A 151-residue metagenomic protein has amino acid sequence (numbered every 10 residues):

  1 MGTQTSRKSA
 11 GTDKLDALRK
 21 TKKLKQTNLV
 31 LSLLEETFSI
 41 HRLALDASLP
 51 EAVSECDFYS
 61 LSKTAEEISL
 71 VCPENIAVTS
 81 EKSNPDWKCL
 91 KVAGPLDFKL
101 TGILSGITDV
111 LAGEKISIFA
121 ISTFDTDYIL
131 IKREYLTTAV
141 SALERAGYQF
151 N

Functional and structural regions predicted by a protein language model:
G2-G113, T138-N151: Regulatory modules associated with amino-acid/nitrogen control
E67-C72, T126-K132: A generic structural motif
E114-I129, Y135: A cross-kingdom feature marking solvent-exposed beta-strand/loop segments within repeated, beta-rich binding/scaffold
